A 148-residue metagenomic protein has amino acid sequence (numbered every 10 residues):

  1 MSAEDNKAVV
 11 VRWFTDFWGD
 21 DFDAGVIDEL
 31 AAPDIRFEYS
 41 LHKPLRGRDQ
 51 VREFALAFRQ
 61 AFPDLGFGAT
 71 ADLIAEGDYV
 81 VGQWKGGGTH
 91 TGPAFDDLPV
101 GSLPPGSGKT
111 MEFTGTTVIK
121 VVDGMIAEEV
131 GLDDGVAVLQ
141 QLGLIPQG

Functional and structural regions predicted by a protein language model:
M1-G148: C-terminal and inter-domain tail/linker signature
